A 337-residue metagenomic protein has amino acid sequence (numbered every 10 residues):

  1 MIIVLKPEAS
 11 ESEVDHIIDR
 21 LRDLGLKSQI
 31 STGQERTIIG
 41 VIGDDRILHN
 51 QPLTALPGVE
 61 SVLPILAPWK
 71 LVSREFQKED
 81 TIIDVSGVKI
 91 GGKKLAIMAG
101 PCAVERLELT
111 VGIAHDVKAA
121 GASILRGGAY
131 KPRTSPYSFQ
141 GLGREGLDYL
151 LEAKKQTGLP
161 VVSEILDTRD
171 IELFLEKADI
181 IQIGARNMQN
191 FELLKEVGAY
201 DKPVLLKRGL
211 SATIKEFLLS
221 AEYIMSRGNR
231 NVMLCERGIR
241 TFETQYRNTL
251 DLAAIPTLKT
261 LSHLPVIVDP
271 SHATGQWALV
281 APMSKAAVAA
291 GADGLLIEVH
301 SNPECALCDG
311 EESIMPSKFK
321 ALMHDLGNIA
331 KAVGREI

Functional and structural regions predicted by a protein language model:
M1-I97: Non-catalytic terminal accessory/regulatory regions of metabolic enzymes
E8, L95-G112, P136-G141, P160-E164 (+3 more regions): Active-site mouth loops of central-metabolism enzymes
V85, M225-A287: Active-site/ligand-binding-proximal alpha/beta "capping" segment
L95-P101, S123-G127, V161-E164, D179-I183 (+4 more regions): Hydrophobic faces of well-ordered beta-strands that scaffold small-molecule active sites in alpha/beta enzyme cores
G121, L173-Q182, G198-V204, M225-N231 (+2 more regions): Glycine-enriched alpha-helix->loop->beta-strand junction motifs that scaffold or abut catalytic
R126-R144, H300-E311: Glycine-rich, proline-tolerant flexible connector loops at the mouths of alpha/beta enzymes
A129-S135, N187-A253: Conserved anion-binding
F139-S163, E196-P203, L252-V266, E312-R335: Alpha-helix-loop-beta-strand connector modules within alpha/beta enzyme cores
